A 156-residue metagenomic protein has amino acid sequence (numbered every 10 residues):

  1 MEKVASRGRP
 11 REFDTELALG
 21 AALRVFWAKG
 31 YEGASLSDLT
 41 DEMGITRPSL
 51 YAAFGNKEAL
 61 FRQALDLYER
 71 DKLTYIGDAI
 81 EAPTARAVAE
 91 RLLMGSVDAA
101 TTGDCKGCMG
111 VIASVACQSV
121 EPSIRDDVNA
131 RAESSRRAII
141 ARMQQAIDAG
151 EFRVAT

Functional and structural regions predicted by a protein language model:
M1-F13, D148, R153-A155: N-terminal intrinsically disordered/low-complexity leader segments
E2, L17, A21-A59, Q63: Helix-turn-helix
T15-E16, L36, E58, R62 (+6 more regions): Short, structured helix-loop boundary elements
K29-E32, G103-K106, A149: Short coil/turn segments at alpha/beta junctions that flank glycine-rich nucleotide-binding fingerprints
Q63, I76-K106: Hydrophobic alpha-helical connector segments
D66-K72: Short, basic, alpha-helical segments at the C-terminal edge of helix-turn-helix-like DNA-binding modules
L73, P122-D148: Amphipathic alpha-helical packing segments from all-alpha helical-bundle domains
A89, T102-D126: Amphipathic alpha-helical segments used for helix-helix packing
